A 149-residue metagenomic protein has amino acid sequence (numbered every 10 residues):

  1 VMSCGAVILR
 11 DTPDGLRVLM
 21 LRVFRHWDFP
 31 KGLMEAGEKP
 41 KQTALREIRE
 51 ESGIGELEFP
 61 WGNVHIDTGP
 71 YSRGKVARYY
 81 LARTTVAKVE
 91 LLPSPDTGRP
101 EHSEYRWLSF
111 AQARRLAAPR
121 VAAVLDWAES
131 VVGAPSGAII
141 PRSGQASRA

Functional and structural regions predicted by a protein language model:
V1-F29: N-terminal strand-loop-strand
M2, H65-P93, R106, A128-E129 (+1 more regions): Active-site-adjacent beta-strand/loop module that shapes the phosphate/pyrophosphate-binding cleft
V7-I8, R46, E50, I54 (+2 more regions): Charged/polar positions on well-ordered alpha helices
P13-G15, F24-W27, E35, G55 (+2 more regions): Short, charged/polar surface micro-motifs in flexible loops or helix N-caps
V23-R25, P60-G62, V76-R78: A generic structural signal for short beta-strands and their flanking turns/coil linkers
F24-W27, V89-A149: Nudix hydrolase/Nudix homology domain
F29-N63: The catalytic Nudix box helix
